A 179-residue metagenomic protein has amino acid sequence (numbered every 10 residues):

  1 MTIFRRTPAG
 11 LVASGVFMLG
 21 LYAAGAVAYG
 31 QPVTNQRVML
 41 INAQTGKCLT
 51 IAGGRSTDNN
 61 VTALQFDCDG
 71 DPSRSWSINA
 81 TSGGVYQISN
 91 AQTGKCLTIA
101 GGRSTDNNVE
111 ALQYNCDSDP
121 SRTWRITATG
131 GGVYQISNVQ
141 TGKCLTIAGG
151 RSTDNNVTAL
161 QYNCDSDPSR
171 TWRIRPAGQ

Functional and structural regions predicted by a protein language model:
M1-T34: N-terminal prepro-regions of secreted/extracellular proteins
G30-Q179: Lectin-like carbohydrate-binding module/patch detector with strong preference for beta-trefoil
